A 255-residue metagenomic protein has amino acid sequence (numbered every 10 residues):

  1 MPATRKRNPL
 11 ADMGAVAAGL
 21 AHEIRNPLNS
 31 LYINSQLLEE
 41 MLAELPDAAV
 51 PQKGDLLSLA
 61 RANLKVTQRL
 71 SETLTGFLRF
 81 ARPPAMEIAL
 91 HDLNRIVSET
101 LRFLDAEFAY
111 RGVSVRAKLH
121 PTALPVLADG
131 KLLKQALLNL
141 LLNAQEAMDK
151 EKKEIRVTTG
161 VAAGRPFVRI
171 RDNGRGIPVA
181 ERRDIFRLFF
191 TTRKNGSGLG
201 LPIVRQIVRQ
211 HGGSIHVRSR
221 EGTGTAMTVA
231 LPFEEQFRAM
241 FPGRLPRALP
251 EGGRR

Functional and structural regions predicted by a protein language model:
P2-E23: Conserved HAMP-HisKA connector
L28-Q68, I88: Histidine phosphotransfer helical core of two-component systems
A89-L101: A conserved beta-strand-to-alpha-helix junction within the catalytic ATP-binding
L93, G176-D184: Short helix N-cap motif at coil->helix boundaries in the Bergerat
A109, S114-L124: Conserved catalytic submotifs in the C-terminal HATPase_c
E154-G164: Short beta-strand/loop element within the Bergerat-fold HATPase_c
V208-R209: Detector for a conserved hydrophobic position within an alpha-helical segment of the HATPase_c
